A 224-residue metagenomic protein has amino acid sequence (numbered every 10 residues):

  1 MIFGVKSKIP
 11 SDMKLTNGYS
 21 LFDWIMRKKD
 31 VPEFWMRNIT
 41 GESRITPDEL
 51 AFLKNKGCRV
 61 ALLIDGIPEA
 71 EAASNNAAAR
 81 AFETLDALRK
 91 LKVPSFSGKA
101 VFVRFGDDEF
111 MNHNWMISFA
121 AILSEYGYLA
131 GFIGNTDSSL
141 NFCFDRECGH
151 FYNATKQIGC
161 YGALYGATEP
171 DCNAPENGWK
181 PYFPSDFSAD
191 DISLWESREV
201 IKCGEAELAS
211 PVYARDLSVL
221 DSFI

Functional and structural regions predicted by a protein language model:
M1-T16, F22-I25, G149-I224: Functionally critical loop-and-helix segments that line ligand-binding/catalytic clefts of soluble enzyme domains
I2-G18, K29-F119, S124-Y126: Substrate-binding cleft of extracellular glycoside hydrolase catalytic domains
S7, Y126-F142, L164: Aromatic-lined carbohydrate-recognition surfaces of secreted/lumenal glycan-active proteins
E69, S139, I201: Flexible, glycine-rich phosphate/dinucleotide-binding loops and adjacent beta-alpha linkers at cofactor/substrate
A73, S138-Y152: Glycine-rich, charge-decorated loop segments at or immediately adjacent to ligand/cofactor-binding or catalytic sites
N75, D145, E207-A209: Surface-exposed beta-strand edges and their flanking turn/coil or helix-capping segments
